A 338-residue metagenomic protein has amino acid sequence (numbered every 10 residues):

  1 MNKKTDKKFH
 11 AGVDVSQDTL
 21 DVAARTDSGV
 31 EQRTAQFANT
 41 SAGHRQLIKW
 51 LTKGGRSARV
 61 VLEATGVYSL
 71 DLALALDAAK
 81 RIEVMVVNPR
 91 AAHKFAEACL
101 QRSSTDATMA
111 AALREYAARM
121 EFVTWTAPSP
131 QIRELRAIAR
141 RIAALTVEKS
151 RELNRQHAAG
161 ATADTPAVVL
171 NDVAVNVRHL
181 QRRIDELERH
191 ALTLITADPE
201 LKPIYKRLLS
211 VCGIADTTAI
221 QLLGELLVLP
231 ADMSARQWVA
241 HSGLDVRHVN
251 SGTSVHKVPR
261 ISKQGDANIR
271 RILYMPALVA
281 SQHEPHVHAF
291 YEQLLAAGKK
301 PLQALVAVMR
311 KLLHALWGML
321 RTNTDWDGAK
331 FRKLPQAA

Functional and structural regions predicted by a protein language model:
M1-A338: A detector of single, family-specific signature residues that are central to catalytic or substrate-handling motifs
